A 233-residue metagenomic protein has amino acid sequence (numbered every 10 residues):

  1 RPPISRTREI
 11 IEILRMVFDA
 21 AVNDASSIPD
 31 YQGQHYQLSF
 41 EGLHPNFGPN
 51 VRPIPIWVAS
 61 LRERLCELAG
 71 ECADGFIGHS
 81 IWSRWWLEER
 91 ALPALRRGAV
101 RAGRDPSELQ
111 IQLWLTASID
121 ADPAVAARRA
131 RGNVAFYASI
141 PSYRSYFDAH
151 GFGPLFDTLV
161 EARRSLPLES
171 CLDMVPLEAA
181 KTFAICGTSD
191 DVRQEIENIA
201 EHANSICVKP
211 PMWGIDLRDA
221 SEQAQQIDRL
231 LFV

Functional and structural regions predicted by a protein language model:
R1-V233: Active-site-adjacent structural elements that line small-molecule/cofactor binding pockets in enzymes
